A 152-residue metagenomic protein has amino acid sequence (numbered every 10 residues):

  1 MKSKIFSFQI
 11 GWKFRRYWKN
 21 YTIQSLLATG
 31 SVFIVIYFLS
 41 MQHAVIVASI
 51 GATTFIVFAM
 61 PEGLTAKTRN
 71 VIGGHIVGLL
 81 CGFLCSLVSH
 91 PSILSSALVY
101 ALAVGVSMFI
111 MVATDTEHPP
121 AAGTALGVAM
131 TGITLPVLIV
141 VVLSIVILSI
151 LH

Functional and structural regions predicted by a protein language model:
M1-A101, G132-H152: Alpha-helical transmembrane segments and their membrane-interface boundaries that form or gate the permeation pathway
I46-I50, H118-T124: Transmembrane helix boundary and interhelical junction motifs in multipass membrane proteins
E62-N70, M111-A121: Membrane-helix interface "capping/anchor" motifs
S86, M111-T114, G123-M130: Generic transmembrane alpha-helix signature in multi-pass membrane proteins, especially transporters/channels
P91-E117: Internal alpha-helical transmembrane segments of multi-pass membrane proteins
